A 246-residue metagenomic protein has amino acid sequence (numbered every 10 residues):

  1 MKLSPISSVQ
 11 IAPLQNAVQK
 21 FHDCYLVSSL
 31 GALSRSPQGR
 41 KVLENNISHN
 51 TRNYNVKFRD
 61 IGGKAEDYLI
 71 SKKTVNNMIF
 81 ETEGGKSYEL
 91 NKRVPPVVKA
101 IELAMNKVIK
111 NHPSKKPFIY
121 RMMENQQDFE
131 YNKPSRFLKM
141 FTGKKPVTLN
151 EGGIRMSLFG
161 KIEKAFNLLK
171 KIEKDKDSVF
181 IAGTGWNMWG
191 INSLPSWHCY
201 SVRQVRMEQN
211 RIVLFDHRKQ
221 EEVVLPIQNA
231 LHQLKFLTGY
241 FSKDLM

Functional and structural regions predicted by a protein language model:
S4-M246: Accessory/interaction modules and long regulatory regions
